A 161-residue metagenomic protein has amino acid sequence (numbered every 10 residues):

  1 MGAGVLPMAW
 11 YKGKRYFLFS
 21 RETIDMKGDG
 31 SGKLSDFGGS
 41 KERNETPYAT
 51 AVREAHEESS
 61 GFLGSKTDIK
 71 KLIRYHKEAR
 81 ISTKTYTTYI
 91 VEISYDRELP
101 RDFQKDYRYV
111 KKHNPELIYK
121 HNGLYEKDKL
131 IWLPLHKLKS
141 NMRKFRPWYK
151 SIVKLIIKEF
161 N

Functional and structural regions predicted by a protein language model:
M1, Y16, T83-E92, I131: Short beta-strand micro-motifs in enzyme catalytic cores
M1-D36: N-terminal strand-loop-strand
Y11-K12, R80-T83, G123-Y125: Extracellular/periplasmic catalytic domains that process cell-envelope and extracellular macromolecules
K12-K14, I24-M26, E42, E92-L99: Short, charged/polar surface micro-motifs in flexible loops or helix N-caps
K27-G32, E98-N161: Nudix hydrolase/Nudix homology domain
G32-F37, R43, E78-I81, I90 (+1 more regions): Functional cleft and adjacent loop/helix regions within the main domain that mediate ligand binding or catalysis
D36-R74, Y89: The catalytic Nudix box helix
R74-L99: Acidic pyrophosphate-coordinating catalytic loop
